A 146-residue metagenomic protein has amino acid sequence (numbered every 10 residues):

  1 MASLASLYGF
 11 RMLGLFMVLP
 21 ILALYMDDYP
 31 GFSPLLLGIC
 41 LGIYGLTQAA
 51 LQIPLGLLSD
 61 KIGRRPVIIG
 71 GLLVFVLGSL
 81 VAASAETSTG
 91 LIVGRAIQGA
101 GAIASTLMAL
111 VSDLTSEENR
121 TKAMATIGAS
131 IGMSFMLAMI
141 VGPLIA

Functional and structural regions predicted by a protein language model:
M1-L24: Pair of pore-lining "gating" transmembrane helices in MFS-fold secondary transporters
G9, G78, T89-A102: Hydrophobic core of transmembrane alpha-helices in multi-pass small-molecule transporters, especially MFS/SLC-type
P20-L35: Short amphipathic helix-loop junctions that connect adjacent transmembrane helices in Major Facilitator Superfamily/SLC
A23, S134-A146: Small-residue (Gly/Pro/Ala) motifs that create kinks and tight helix-helix packing interfaces
F32-L41, M124: Juxtamembrane helix-start elements in MFS-like secondary transporters
G45-I53, F135-M136: Residue-level signature of mid-helix packing/kink "hotspots" within the transmembrane helices of 12-pass Major
A50-E86: Conserved MFS/SLC helix-loop-helix module at the cytosolic interface between two early adjacent transmembrane helices
G94-S130: Cytoplasmic helix-loop-helix junction between adjacent transmembrane helices in 12-TM secondary transporters
